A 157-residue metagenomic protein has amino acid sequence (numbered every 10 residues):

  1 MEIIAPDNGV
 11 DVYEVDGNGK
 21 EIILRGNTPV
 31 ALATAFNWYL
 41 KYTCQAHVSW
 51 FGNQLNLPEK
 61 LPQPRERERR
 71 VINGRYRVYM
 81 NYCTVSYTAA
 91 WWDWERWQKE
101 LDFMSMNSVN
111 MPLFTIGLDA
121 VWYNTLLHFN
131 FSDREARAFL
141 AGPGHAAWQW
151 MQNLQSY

Functional and structural regions predicted by a protein language model:
M1: Mature N-terminal segment immediately following signal peptide/propeptide cleavage in secreted/periplasmic
I4-N8, D16-Y157: Feature activates predominantly on carbohydrate-active enzymes
